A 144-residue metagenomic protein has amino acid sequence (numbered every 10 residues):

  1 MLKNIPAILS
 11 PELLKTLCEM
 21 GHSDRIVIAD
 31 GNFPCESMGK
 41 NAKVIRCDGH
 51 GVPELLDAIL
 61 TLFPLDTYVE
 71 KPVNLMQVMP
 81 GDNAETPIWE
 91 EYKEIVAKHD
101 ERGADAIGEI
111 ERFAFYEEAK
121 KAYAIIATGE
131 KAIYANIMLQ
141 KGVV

Functional and structural regions predicted by a protein language model:
M1-D48: Long, hydrophobic N-terminal alpha-helical segment
K3, D24-V27, A42-V44, D66-M76 (+3 more regions): Structural motif
K3-S10, P34, Q77, A114 (+2 more regions): Generic, ordered loop/turn and secondary-structure boundary motif
N4, I8-E12, G21, H50-E54 (+4 more regions): Conserved active-site and cofactor/substrate-binding residues in soluble primary-metabolism enzymes
T16, M20-S23, A58-D66, E91 (+2 more regions): Change "in soluble alpha/beta enzymes" to "in soluble alpha/beta proteins
N41-K71: A phosphate-binding glycine/aspartate-rich beta-alpha loop in the early core of alpha/beta enzymes
N74-A84: Internal, active-site/partner-interface "lid" segment
D82-V144: Glycine-rich, aromatic-bearing surface loops/beta-hairpins
